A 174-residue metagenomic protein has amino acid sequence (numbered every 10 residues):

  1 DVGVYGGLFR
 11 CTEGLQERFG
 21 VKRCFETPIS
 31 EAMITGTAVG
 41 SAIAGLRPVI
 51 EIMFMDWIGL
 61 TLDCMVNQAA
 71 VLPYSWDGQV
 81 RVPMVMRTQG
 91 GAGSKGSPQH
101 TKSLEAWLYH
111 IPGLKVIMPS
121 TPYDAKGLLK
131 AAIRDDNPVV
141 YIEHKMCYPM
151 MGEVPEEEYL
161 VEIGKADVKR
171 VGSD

Functional and structural regions predicted by a protein language model:
D1-P138: Thiamine diphosphate
R18, G127-P138, C147-D174: Glycine-/acidic-rich phosphate or pyrophosphate-binding loops and their flanking alpha/beta elements
G90-A92, K145-Y148: Glycine-rich beta-alpha junction loops
